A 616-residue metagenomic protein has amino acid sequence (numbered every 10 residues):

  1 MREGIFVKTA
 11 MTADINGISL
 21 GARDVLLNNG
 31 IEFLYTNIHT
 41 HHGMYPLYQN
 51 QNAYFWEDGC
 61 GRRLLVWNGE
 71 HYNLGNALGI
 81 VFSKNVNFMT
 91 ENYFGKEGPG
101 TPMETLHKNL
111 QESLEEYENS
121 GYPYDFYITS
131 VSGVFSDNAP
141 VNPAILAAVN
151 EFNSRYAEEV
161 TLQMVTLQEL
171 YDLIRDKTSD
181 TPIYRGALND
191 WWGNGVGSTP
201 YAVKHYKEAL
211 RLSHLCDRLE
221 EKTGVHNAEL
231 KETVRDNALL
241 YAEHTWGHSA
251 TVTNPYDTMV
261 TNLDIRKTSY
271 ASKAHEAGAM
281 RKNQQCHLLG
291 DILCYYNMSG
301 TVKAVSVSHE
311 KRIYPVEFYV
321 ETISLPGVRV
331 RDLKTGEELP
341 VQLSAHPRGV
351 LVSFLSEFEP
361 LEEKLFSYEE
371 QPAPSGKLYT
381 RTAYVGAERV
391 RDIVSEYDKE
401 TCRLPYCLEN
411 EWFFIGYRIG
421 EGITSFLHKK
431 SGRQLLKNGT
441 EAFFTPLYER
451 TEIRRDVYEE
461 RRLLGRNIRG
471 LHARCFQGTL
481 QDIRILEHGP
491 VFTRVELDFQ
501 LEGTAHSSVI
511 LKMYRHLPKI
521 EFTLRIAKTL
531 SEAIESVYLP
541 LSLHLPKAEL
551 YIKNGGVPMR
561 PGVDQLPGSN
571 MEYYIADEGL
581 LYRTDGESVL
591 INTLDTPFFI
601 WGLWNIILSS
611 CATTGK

Functional and structural regions predicted by a protein language model:
M1-Y296, T301, T335, S431 (+1 more regions): Catalytic-domain carbohydrate-binding cleft regions of carbohydrate-active enzymes
S83, A228-L230, L240-I526, V537: Catalytic and substrate-binding regions of extracellular carbohydrate-active enzymes, especially polysaccharide lyases
